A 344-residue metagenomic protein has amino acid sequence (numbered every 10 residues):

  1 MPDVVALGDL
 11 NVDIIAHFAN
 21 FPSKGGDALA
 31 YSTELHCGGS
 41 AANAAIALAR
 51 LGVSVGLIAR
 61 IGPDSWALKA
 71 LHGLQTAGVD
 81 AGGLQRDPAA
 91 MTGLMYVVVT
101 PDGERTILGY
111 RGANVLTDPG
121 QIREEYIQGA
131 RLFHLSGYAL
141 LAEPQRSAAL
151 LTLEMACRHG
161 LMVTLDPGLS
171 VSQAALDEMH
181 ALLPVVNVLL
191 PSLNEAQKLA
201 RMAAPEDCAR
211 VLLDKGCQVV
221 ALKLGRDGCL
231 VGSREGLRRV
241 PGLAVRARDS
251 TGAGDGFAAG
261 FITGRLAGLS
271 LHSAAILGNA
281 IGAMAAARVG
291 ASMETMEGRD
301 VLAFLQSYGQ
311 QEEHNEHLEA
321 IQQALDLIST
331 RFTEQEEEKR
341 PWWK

Functional and structural regions predicted by a protein language model:
M1-T76, R246-R248, H317-K344: Glycine-rich phosphate/adenosyl-contacting loop at the front of the ribokinase-like
M1-V4, L29, M155, P205-K344: Conserved phosphate-binding/catalytic region of the ribokinase-like
S65-A77, M95-V99, G103-T106: Active-site-proximal loop->helix
G73-A90: A glycine-rich helix N-cap at a beta->alpha junction
R86, V97-R146: Conserved phosphate-binding/catalytic loop of the ribokinase/pfkB sugar-kinase fold
L132-R210, D227-C229: Conserved beta-alpha-beta core of the PfkB/ribokinase-like small-molecule kinase fold
